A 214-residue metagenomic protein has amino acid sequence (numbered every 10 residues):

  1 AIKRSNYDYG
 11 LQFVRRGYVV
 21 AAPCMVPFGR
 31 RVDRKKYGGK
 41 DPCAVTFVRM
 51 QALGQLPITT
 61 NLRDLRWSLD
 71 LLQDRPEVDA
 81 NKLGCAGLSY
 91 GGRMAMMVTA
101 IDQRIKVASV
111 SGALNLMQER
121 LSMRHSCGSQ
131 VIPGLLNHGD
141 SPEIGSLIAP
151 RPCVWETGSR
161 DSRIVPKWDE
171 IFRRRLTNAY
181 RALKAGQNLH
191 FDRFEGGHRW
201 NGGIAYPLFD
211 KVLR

Functional and structural regions predicted by a protein language model:
A1-R63, D74, E119-S122: Cap/lid segment of the alpha/beta-hydrolase catalytic domain
I2, N6, G10, S141 (+1 more regions): Amphipathic alpha-helical segments in well-structured domains
L11, M96-M97, S146: Alpha-helical segments flanking ligand/cofactor-binding loops in enzyme cores
R16, T60-N137: Primarily recognizes the serine-hydrolase "nucleophile elbow" in alpha/beta-hydrolase and SGNH/GDSL folds
A44-A52, W67, I105-S146, P150 (+2 more regions): Mobile cap/lid helix-loop segments that gate and shape the active-site cleft of serine hydrolases
I148, W155-T157: Short beta-strand/loop motif that positions the catalytic acidic residue of the alpha/beta-hydrolase fold
G158-S162: Conserved alpha/beta catalytic core and glycan-binding cleft of carbohydrate-active enzymes
R174-R214: C-terminal catalytic histidine-bearing segment of alpha/beta-hydrolase fold enzymes
